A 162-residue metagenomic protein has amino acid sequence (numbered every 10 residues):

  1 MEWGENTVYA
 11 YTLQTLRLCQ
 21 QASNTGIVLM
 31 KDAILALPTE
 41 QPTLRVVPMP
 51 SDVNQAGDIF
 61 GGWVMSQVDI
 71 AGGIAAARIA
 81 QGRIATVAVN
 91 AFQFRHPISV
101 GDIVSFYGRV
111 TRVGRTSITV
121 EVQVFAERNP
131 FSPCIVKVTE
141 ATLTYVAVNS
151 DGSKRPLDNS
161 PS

Functional and structural regions predicted by a protein language model:
T7-T12: Short hydrophobic alpha-helical segments enriched in small aliphatic residues
T25, D32-I34, P38-L44, S99-I103 (+1 more regions): HotDog/MaoC-like acyl-thioester-processing domains
K31-A88, V146-S162: Hot-dog-fold acyl-thioester-processing enzymes
